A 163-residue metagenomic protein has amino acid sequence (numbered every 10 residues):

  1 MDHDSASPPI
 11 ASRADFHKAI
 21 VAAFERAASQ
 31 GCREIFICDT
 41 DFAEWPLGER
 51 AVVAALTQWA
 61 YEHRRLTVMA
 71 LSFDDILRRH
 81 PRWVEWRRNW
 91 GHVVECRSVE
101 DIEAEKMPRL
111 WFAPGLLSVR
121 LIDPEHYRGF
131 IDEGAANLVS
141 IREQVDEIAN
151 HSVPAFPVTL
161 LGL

Functional and structural regions predicted by a protein language model:
M1-F36, T40-L163: PLD/PLD-like phosphodiesterase catalytic module centered on the HKD motif
